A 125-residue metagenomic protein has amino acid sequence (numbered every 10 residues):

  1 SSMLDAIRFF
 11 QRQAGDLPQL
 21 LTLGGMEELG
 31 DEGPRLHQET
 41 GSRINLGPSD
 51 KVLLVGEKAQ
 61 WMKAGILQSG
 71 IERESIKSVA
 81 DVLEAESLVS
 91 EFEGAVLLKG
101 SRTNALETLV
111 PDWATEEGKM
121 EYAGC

Functional and structural regions predicted by a protein language model:
S1-C125: ATP-dependent carboxylate-amine ligase
